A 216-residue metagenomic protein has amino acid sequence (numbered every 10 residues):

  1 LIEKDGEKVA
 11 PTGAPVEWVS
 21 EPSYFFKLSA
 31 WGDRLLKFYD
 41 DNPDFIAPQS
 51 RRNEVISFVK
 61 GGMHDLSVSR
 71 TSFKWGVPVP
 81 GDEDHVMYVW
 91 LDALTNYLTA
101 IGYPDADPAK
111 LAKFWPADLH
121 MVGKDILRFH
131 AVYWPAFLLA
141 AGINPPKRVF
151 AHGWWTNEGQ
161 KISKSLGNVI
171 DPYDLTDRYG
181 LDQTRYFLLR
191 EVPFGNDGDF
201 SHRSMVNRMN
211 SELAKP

Functional and structural regions predicted by a protein language model:
L1-I2: Cys/His-rich Zn2+-binding cysteine-cluster or related metal-binding knuckle/ribbon modules and their
V9-P216: Structured secondary-structure scaffolds
